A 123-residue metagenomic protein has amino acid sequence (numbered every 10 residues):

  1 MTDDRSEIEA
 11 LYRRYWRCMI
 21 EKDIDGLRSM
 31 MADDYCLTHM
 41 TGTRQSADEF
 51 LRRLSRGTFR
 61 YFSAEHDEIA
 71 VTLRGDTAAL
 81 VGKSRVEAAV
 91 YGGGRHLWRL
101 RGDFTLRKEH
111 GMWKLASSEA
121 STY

Functional and structural regions predicted by a protein language model:
T2-E21, D25-S29, C36-Y123: A beta-strand edge to alpha-helix "cap/lid" segment located at domain peripheries
